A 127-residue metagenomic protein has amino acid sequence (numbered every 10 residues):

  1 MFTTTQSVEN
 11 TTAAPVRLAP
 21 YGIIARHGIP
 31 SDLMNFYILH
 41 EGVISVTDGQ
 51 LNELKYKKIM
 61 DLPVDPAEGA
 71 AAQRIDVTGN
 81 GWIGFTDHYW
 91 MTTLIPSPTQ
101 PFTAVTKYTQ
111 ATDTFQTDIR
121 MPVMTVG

Functional and structural regions predicted by a protein language model:
M1-G127: Soluble non-transmembrane domains of integral membrane proteins
